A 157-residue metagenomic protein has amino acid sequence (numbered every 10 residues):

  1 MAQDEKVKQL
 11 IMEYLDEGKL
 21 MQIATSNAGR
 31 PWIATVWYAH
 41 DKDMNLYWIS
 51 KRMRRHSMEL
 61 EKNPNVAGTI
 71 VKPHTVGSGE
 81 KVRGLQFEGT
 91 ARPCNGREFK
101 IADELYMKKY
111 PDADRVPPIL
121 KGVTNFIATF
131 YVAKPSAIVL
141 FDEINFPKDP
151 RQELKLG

Functional and structural regions predicted by a protein language model:
M1-L20, R151-Q152, G157: Extreme N-terminal tail/first-helix region
A2, K81-G157: Charged, gly/pro-rich active-site loop segments
L15-D16, E61-K62, M107: Alpha-helix boundary recognition
E17-Q22, P111-R115: Short Pro/Gly-enriched beta-strand edge/turn motifs at strand-loop
G18-R52, A67-K72, Q86: Short beta-strand segments
I23-N27, T75-V76, R115-G122: Short helix-to-loop capping/linker segments positioned immediately adjacent to catalytic or ligand/cofactor-binding
K51-R55, M107-Y110: Short, solvent-exposed aromatic-acidic interface loops
H56-R92: Helix-adjacent hinge/juxtasegments
